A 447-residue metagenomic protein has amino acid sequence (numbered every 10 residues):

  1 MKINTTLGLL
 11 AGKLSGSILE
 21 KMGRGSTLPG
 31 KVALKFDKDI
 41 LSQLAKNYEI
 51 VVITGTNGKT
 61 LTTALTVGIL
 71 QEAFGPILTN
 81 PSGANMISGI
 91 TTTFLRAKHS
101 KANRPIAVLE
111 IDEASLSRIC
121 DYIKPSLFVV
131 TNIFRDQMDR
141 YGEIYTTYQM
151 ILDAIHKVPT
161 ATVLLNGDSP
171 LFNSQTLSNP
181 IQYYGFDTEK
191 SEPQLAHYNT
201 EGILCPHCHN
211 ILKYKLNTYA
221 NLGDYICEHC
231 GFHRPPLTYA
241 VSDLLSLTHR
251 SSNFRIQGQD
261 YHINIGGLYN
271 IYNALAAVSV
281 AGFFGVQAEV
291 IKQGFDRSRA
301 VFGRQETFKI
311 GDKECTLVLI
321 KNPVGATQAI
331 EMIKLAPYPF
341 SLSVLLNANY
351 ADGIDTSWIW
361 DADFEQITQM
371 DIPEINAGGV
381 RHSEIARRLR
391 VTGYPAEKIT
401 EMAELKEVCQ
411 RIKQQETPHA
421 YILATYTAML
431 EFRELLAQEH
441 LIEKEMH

Functional and structural regions predicted by a protein language model:
K2-L204: Phosphate-binding loop of NTP-binding sites
E110, T131, L164, N273 (+3 more regions): Residue-level signal for inorganic ion chemistry
Y122-N132, L222-P236, I265-D296: A conserved, hydrophobic alpha-helical segment in the catalytic core of large ATP/adenylate-utilizing enzymes
P170-S174, K190-E192, Y350-I354, R381-R387 (+1 more regions): Short, charged/polar "capping" segments at the starts of alpha-helices and the immediately preceding loops
D187-R250, N264: Cys/His-rich short segments
F232, L244-H249, V280-T316, I320: Gly/charged, well-structured mid-domain segments that form the phosphate/adenylate-handling core of ATP-dependent
V301, L319-K398, L441-H447: Active-site beta-alpha connecting loops in nucleotide-dependent enzymes
I422-H447: Glycine/aspartate-rich loop-and-adjacent alpha/beta segment that forms the canonical ThDP
